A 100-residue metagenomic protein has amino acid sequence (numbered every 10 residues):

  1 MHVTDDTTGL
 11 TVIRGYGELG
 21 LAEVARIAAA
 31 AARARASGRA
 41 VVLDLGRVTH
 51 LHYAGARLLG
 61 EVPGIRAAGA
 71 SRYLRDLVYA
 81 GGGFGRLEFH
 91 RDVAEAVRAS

Functional and structural regions predicted by a protein language model:
M1-R14: Short beta-strand/loop segment at the start of cytosolic alpha/beta domains
T8, R72, A94: Residues that form or immediately flank small-molecule/cofactor binding pockets and catalytic motifs
G17-L19: Conserved glycine-centered beta-strand/turn positions repeated across beta-sheet architectures
L21-L87: Amphipathic alpha-helical interaction surfaces in cytosolic regulatory modules
R86-E95: Short acidic-hydrophobic, aromatic-tinged amphipathic segments that line or gate anion-handling sites
